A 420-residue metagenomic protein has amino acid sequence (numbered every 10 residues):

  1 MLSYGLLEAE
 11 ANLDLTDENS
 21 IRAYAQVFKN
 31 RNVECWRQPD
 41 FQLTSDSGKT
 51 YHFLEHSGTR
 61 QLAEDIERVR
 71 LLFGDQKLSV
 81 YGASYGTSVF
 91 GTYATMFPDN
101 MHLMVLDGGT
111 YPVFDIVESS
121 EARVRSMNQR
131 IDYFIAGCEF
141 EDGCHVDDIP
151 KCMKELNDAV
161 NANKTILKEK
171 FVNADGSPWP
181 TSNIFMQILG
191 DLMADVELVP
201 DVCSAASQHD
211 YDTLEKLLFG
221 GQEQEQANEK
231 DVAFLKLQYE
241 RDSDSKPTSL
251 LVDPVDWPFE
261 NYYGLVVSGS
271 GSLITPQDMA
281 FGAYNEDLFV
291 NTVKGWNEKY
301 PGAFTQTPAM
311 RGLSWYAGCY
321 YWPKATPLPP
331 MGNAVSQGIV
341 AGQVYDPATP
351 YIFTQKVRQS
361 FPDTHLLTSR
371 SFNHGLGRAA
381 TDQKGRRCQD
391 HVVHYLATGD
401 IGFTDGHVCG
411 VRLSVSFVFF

Functional and structural regions predicted by a protein language model:
M1-Q187, D201, L273-F420: Gly/Pro-rich cap/lid or specificity-loop segments adjacent to the active site
G48, G176, H209, D244-S245: Intrinsic-disorder/low-complexity loop/linker signature
T110-N128, K216-Q222, K230-D242, P247 (+1 more regions): Flexible "cap/lid" loop of the alpha/beta hydrolase fold
E141, D195, A206-L217, G221-D231: Short, solvent-exposed helix-helix connector turns and helix-capping sites enriched in acidic/polar residues
S177-L214: P-loop NTPase catalytic cores that bind/hydrolyze ATP
Q226-Q306: A terminal-accessory region detector
